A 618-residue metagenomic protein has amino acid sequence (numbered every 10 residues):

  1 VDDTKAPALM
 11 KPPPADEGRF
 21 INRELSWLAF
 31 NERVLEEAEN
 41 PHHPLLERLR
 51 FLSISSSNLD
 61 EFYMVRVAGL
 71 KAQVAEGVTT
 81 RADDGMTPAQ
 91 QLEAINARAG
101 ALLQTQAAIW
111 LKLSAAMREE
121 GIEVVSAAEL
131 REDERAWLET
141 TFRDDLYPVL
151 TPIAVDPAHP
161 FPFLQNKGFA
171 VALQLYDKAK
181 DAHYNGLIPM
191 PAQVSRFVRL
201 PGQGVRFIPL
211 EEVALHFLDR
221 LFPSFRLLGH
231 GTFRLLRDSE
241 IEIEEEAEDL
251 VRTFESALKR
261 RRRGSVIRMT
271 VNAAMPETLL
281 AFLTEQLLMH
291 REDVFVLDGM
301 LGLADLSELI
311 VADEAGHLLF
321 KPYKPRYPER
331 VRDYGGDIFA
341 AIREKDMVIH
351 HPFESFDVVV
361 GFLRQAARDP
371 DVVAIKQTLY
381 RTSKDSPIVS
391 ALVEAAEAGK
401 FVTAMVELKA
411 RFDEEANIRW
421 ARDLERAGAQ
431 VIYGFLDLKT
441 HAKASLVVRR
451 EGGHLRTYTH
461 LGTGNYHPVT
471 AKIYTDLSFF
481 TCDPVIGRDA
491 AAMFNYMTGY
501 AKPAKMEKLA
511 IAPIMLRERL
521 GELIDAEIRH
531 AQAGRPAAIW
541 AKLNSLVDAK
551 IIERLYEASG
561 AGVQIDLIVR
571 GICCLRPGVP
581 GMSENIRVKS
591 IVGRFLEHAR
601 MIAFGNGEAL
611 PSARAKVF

Functional and structural regions predicted by a protein language model:
V1-I539, D548, E557-A561, G571-E597 (+1 more regions): N-terminal localization/anchoring segments of enzymes in phospholipid and broader phosphate metabolism
N544: Cofactor-pocket helix-loop regions in the catalytic cores of large enzyme subunits
Q564-I568: Hydrophobic alpha/beta core scaffold segments
